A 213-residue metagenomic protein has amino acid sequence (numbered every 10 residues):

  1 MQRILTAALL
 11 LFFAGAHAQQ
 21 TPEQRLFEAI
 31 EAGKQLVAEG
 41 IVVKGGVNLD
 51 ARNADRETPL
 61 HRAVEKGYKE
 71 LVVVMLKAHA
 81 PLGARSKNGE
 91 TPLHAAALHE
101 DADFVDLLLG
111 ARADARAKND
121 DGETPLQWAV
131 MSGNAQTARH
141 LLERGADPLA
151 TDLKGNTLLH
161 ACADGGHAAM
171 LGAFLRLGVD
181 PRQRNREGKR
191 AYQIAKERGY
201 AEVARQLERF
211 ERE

Functional and structural regions predicted by a protein language model:
L10-H17: Hydrophobic h-region of N-terminal signal peptides that target proteins for export in Gram-negative bacteria
Q19-K44, A54-E57, R209-E213: Intrinsically disordered, low-complexity regulatory segments in ankyrin-centric signaling systems
E28-G33, R62-Y68, A95-D101, W128-N134 (+2 more regions): Ankyrin repeat A-helix N-terminal signature
Q35-V42, Y68-L76, D101-L109, N134-L142 (+2 more regions): Ankyrin repeat structural motif
P181-R212: Leucine-rich solenoid repeat scaffolds
